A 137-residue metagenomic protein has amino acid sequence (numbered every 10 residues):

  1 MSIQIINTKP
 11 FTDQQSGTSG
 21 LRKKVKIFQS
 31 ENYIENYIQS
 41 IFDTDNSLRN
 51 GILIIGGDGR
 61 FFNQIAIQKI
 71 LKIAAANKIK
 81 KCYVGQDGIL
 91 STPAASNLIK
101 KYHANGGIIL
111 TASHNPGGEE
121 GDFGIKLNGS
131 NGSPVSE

Functional and structural regions predicted by a protein language model:
M1-N77: An N-terminal, well-structured beta->alpha segment
L48-N131: Ferredoxin-reductase
G132-E137: Ser/Thr/Gly-rich flexible loops in soluble cytosolic domains mediating phosphotransfer, phosphorylation
